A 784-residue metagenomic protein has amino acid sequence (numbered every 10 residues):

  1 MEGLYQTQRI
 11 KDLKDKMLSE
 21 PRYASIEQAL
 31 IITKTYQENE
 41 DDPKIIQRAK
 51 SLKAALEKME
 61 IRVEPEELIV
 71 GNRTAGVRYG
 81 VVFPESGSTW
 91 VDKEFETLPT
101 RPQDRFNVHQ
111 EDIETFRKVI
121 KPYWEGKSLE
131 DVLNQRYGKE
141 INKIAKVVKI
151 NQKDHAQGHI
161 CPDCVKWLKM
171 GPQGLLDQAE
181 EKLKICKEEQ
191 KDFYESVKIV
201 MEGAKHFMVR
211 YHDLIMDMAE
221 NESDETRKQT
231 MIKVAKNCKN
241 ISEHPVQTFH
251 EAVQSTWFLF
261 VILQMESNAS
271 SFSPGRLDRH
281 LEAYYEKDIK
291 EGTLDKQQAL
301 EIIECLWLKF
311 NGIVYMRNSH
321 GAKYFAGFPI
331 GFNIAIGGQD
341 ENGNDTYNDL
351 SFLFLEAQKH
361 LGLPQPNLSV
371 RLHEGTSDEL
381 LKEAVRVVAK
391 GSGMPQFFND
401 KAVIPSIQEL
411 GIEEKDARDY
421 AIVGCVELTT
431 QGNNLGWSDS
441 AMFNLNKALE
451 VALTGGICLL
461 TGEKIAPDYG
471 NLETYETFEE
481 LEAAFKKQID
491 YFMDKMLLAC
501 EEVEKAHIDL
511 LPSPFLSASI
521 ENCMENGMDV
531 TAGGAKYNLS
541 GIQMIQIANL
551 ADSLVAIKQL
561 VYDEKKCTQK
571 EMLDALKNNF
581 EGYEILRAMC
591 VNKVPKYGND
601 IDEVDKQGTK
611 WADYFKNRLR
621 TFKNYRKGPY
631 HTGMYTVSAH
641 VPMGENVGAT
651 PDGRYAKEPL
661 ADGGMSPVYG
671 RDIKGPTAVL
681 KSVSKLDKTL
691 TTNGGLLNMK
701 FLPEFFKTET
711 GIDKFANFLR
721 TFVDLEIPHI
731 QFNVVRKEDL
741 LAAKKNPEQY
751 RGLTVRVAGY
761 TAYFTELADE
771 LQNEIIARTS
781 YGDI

Functional and structural regions predicted by a protein language model:
M1-E195, R227-K233, N237, I241-I784: Conserved catalytic cores of very large enzyme subunits
E195-H206: Extended non-globular scaffold/tether segments
H206, R210-D213, D217: Extended, non-transmembrane alpha-helical coiled-coils
M216, E220, Y285: Extended, structured, electrostatic nucleic-acid-contact surfaces
D224: Acidic, metal/cofactor-coordinating or nucleic-acid-engaging core segments within structured domains
